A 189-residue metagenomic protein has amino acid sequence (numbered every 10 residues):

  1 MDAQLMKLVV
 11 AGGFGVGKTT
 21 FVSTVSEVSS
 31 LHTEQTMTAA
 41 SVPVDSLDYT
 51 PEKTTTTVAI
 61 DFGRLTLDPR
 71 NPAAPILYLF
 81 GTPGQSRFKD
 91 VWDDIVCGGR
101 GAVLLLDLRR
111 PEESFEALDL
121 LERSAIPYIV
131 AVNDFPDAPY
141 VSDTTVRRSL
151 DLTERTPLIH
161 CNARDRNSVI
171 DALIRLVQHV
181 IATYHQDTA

Functional and structural regions predicted by a protein language model:
M1-P51, G63, D68: Conserved G1/Walker A P-loop phosphate-binding module
T55-T57, T66-P72, D93-G98, L120-A125 (+1 more regions): Conserved catalytic network of the ASCE P-loop NTPase/AAA+ motor domain
T57, P83-F88, R110-E113, V141: Short secondary-structure boundary/capping elements
P69-D90: Switch II (G3) loop of P-loop NTPases
L79-T82, A102-L108, V130-D134, H160-N162: Conserved beta-strand segments of the P-loop GTPase G domain that flank and frequently precede/overlap
Q85-R110, L120-S124: Inter-motif core of Ras-like GTPase G domains
L105-R155: Conserved C-terminal guanine-recognition region of P-loop GTPase G domains, centered on the G4
P136-A189: Canonical P-loop GTPase G-domain recognition
